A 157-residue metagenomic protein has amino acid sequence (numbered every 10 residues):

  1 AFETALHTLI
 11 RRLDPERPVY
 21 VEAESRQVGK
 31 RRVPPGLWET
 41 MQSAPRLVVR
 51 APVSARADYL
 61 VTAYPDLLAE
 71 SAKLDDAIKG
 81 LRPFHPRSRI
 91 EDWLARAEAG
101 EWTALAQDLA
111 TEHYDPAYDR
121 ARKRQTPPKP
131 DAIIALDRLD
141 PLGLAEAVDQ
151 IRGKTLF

Functional and structural regions predicted by a protein language model:
A1-E39: Conserved nucleotide-sensing/catalytic segment adjacent to the nucleotide-binding pocket in NTP-handling enzymes
E39-F157: Conserved NTP phosphate-binding and transfer environment spanning the P-loop NTPase/kinase superfamily
